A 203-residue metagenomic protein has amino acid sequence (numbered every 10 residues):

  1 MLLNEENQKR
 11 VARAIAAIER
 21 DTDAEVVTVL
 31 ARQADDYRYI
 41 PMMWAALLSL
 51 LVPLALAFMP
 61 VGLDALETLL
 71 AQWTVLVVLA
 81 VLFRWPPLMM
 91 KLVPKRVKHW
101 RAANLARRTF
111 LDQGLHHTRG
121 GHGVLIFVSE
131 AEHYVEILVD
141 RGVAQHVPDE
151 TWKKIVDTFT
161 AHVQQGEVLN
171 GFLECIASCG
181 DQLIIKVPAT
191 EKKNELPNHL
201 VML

Functional and structural regions predicted by a protein language model:
L2-V26: Short, charged cytosolic
L3, R141-L200: A membrane-cytosol interface segment of integral membrane proteins
D23, I126, C175: Residue-level signature of catalytic and energy-coupling elements of molecular machines, predominantly ATP/GTP-dependent
Y37-L48: Select subsegments of transmembrane alpha-helices in polytopic membrane proteins, especially boundary-proximal
A57-L92: Transmembrane alpha-helices and immediately adjacent membrane-cytoplasm interface residues in multi-pass integral
K95-Q113: Membrane-cytosol interface motif
R107-V139: Acidic, Ser/Thr-rich low-complexity segments on the non-lumenal side of membrane proteins
